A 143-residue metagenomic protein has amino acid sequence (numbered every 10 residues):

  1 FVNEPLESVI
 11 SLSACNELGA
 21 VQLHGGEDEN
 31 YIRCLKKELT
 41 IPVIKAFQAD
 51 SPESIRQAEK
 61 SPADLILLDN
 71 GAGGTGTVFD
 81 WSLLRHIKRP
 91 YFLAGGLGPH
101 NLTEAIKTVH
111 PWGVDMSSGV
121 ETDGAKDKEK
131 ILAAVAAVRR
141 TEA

Functional and structural regions predicted by a protein language model:
F1-V2, S8-A20, I66: Active-site beta->alpha loop and helix N-cap motifs at the rims of alpha/beta catalytic domains
V2-P5, G73-T75: Short hydrophobic/aromatic-rich motifs at helix boundaries and adjacent loops
S13-C15, G26-S118, T122-D123, D127-A143: Short loop-to-alpha-helix "cap/lid" segments that border enzyme active sites across diverse enzyme classes
